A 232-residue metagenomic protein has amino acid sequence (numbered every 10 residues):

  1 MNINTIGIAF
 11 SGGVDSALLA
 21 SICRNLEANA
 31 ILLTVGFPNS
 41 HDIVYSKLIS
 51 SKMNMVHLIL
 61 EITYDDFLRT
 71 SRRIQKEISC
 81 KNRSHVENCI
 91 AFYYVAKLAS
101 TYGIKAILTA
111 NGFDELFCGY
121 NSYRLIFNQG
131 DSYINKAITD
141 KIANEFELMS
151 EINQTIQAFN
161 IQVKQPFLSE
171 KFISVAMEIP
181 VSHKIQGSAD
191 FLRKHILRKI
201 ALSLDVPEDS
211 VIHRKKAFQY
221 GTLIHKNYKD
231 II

Functional and structural regions predicted by a protein language model:
M1-L204, F218-I231: ATP-dependent adenylate-handling active sites, centered on carboxylate activation for C-N bond formation
P207-H213: A short alpha-helix-loop-beta-strand transition element characteristic of N-terminal alpha/beta dinucleotide-binding
